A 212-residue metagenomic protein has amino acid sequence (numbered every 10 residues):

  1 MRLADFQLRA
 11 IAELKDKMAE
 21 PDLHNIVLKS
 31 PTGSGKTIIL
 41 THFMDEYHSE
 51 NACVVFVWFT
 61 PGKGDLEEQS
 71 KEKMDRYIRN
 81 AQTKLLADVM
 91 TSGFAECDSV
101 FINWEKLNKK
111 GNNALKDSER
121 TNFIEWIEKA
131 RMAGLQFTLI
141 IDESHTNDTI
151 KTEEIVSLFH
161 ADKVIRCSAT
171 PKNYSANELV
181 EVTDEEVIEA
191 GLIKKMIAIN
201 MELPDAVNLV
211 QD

Functional and structural regions predicted by a protein language model:
M1-D22: N-terminal pre-P-loop "Q-motif" helix
P21-H42: Walker A/P-loop
K29-G33, E143-N147, L158-A176, G191: Conserved helicase ATPase motor motifs in RecA-like P-loop NTPase domains
T37-H42, Y47-I78, N103-K106: Conserved Walker A/P-loop ATP-binding site and its immediately adjacent core in helicase/helicase-like ATPase domains
G62-L66, E105-N108, H145-T146, T170-Y174 (+1 more regions): Conserved nucleotide-binding/hydrolysis micro-motifs of P-loop NTPases
Y77-T121: Inter-Walker segment of RecA-like/P-loop motor cores
W104-R166: SF2 helicase catalytic motif II
N177-D212: Conserved interdomain linker/interface between the two RecA-like ATPase lobes of SF2 helicase motors
